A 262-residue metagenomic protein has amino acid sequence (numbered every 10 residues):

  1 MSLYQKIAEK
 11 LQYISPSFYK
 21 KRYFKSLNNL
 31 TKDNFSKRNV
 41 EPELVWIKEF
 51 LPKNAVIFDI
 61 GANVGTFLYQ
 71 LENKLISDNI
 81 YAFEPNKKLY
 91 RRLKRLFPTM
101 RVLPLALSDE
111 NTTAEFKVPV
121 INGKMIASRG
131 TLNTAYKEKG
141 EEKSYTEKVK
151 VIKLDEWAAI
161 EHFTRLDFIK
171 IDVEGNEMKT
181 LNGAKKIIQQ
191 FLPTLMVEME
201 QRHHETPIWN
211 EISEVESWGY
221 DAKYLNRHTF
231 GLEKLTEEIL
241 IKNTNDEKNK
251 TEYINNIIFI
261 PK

Functional and structural regions predicted by a protein language model:
M1-K262: Phosphate/nucleotide-binding beta-alpha loop and adjacent structural elements of enzyme active sites
